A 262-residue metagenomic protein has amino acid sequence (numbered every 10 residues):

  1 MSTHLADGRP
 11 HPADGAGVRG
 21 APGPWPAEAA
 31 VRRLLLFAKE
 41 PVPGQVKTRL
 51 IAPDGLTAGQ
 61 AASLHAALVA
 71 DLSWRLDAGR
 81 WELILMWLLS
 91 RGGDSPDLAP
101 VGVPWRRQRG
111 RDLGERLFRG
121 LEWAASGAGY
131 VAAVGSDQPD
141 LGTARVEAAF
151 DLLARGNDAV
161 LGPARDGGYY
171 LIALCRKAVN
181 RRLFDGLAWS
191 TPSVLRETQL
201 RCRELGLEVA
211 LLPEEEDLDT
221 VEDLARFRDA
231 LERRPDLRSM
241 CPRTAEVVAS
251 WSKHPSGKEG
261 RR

Functional and structural regions predicted by a protein language model:
T3-H4, G8-H11, G17-L50: N-terminal nucleotide-binding beta1-loop-alpha1 segment
W25, E197-R262: Conserved alpha/beta core of the MobA/IspD/sugar-nucleotide pyrophosphorylase nucleotidyltransferase superfamily
V42-T48, D94-D97, Y170-L171: Short acidic/His/Gly/Ser-rich catalytic and metal-binding motifs that mark active-site loops of diverse hydrolases
S63-E82: A short, N-terminal amphipathic alpha-helix
R80-P104: Acidic donor-binding segment of Leloir-type glycosyltransferases
D97-Y130: Short phosphate-binding loop-to-helix
L141-D166: Conserved donor-nucleotide/metal-binding helix-loop-beta segment in metal-dependent transferases, i.e., the alpha-helix
A178-R201: Short, glycine-/small-residue-rich phosphate/pyrophosphate-handling segment
